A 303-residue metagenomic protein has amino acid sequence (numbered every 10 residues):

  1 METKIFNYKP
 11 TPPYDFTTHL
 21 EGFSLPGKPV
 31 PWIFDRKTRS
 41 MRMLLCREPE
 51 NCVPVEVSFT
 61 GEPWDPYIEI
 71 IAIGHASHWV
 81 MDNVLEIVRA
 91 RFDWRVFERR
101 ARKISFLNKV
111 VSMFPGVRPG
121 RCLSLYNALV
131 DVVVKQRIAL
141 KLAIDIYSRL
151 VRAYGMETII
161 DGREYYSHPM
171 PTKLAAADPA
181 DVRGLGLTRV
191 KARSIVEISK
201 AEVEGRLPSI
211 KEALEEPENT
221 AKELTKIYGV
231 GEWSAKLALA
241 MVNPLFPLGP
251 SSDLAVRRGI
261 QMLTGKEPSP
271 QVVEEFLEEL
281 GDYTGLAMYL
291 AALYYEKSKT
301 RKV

Functional and structural regions predicted by a protein language model:
M1-V303: HhH-family (HhH-GPD) DNA N-glycosylase catalytic core used in base-excision repair
